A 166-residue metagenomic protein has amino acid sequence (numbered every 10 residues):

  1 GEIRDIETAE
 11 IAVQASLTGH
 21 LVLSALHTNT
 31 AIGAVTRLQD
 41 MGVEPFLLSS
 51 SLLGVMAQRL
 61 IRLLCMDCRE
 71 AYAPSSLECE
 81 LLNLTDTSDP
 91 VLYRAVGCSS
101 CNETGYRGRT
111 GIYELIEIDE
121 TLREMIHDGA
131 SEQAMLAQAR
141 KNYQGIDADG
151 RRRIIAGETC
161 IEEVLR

Functional and structural regions predicted by a protein language model:
G1-R166: Short, flexible helix-loop junctions that flank or precede catalytic/ligand sites
